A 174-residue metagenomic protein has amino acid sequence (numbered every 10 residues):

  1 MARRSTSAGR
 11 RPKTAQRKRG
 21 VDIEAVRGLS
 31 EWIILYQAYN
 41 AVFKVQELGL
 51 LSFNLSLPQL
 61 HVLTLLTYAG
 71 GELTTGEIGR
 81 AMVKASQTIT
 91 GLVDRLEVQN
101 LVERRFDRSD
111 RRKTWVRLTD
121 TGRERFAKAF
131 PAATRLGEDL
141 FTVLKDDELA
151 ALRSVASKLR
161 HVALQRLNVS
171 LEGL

Functional and structural regions predicted by a protein language model:
M1-F53: N-terminal leader segment of winged-helix/HTH proteins
R17-K18, F43, D94-S157, H161: Charged, amphipathic alpha-helical coiled-coil/dimerization segments
I23-E24, L140, L144, L167-L174: Hydrophobic/aromatic-rich alpha-helical bundle segments in the mid-to-C-terminal region
R27, L55-L57, L118, L144: Alpha-helical hairpin
L29-W32, Y39, S86, F126 (+1 more regions): Alpha-helical structural signal
I33, H61, A150: Active-site phosphate/pyrophosphate-handling residues
N40-T88, Q99, L171-G173: N-terminal helix-turn-helix DNA-binding core of bacterial DNA-binding proteins
T64, G91, S154: DNA-binding alpha-helical recognition surfaces that contact promoter or target DNA
